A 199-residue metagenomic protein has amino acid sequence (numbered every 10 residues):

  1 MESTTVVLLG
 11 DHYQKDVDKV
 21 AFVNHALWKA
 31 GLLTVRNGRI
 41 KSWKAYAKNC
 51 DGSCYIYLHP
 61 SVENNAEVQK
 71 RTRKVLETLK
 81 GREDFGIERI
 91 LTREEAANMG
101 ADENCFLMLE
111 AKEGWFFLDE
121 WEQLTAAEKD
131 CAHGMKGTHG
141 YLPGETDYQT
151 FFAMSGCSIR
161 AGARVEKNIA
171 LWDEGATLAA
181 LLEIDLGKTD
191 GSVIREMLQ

Functional and structural regions predicted by a protein language model:
M1-E128, H133-G134: Secreted, luminal/periplasmic, and some membrane-associated catalytic domains that remodel anionic oxygen-ester
E2, Y148, D190: Residue-level signal for beta-strand positions within conserved beta-sheet cores that form or flank
V7, L178, L182-L186: Short, hydrophobic alpha-helical segments
K29-A66, M135-A176, A180-L181: Substrate-binding rim/cap in mid-to-C-terminal beta-strand-loop elements of soluble/periplasmic
E122-Q123, E166-N168, D190-G191: Composition- and surface-driven signal marking solvent-exposed, interaction-prone regions in large proteins
I184-Q199: C-terminal beta-strand edge segments of enzyme domains
